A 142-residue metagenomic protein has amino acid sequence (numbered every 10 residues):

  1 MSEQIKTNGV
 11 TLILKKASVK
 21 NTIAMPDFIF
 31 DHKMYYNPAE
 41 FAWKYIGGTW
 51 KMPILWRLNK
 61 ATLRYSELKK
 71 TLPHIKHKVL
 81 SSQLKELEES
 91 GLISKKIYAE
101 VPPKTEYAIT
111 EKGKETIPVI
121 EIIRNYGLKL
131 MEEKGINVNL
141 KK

Functional and structural regions predicted by a protein language model:
E3-P26, M34, W56, K114-K142: Amphipathic alpha-helical dimerization/coiled-coil segments that flank or bridge DNA-binding/regulatory modules
I23-D27, Y36-E40, L55-W56, G91-K95 (+1 more regions): Short hydrophobic/aromatic-rich motifs at helix boundaries and adjacent loops
F30-V79, E106: N-terminal helix-turn-helix DNA-binding core of bacterial DNA-binding proteins
F41, K70, S82, P118-E121 (+1 more regions): Generic recognition of well-ordered alpha-helical segments within structured catalytic/regulatory domains
K51, L63, L92, N125-L128: Generic structural signal for secondary-structure transition and capping sites
S66-Y98, P102: Canonical helix-turn-helix DNA-binding module
I75-K78, E88-S90, K104, P118-V119 (+2 more regions): Short, intrinsically disordered/low-complexity patches at protein termini and at juxtamembrane boundaries
A99-I123: Basic, amphipathic "hinge/linker" alpha-helix immediately C-terminal to the N-terminal HTH DNA-binding motif
